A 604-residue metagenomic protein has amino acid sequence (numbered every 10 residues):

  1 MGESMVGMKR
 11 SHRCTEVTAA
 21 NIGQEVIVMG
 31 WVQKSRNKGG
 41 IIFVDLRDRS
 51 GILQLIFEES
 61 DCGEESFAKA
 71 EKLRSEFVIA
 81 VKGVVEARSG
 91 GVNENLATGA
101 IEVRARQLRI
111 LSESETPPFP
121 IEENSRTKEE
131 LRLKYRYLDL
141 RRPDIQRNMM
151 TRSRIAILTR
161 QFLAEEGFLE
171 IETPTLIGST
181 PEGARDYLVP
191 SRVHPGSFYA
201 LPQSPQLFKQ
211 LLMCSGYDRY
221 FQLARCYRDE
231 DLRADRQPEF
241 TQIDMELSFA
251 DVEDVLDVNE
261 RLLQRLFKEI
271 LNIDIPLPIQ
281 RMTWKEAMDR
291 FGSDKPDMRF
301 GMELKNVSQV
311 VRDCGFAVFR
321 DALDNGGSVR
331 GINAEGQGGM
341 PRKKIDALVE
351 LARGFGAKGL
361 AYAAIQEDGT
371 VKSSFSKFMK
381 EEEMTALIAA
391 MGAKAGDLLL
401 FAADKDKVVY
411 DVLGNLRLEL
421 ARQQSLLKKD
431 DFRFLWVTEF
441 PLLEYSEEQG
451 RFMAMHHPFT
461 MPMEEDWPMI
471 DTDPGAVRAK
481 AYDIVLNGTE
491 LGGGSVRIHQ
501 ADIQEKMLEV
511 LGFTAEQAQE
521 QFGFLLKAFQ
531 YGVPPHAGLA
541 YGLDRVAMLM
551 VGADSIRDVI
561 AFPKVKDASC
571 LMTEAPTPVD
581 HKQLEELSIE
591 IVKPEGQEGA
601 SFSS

Functional and structural regions predicted by a protein language model:
M1-S604: Class II aminoacyl-tRNA synthetase catalytic cores and aaRS-like
